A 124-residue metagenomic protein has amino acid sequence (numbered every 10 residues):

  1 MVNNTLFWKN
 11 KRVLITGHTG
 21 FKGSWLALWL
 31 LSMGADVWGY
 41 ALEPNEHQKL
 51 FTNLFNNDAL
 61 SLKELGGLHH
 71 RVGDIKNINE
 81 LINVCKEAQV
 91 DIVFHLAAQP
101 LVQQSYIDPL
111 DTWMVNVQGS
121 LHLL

Functional and structural regions predicted by a protein language model:
M1-L124: N-terminal Rossmann-like NAD(P)+-binding domain of SDR-like oxidoreductases, especially those catalyzing
